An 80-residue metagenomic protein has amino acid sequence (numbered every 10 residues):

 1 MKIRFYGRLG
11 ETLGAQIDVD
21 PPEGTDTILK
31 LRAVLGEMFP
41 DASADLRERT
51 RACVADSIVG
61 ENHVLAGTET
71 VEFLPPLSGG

Functional and structural regions predicted by a protein language model:
M1-G79: Ubiquitin-like/PB1-type beta-grasp interaction modules and other compact soluble beta-rich domains
